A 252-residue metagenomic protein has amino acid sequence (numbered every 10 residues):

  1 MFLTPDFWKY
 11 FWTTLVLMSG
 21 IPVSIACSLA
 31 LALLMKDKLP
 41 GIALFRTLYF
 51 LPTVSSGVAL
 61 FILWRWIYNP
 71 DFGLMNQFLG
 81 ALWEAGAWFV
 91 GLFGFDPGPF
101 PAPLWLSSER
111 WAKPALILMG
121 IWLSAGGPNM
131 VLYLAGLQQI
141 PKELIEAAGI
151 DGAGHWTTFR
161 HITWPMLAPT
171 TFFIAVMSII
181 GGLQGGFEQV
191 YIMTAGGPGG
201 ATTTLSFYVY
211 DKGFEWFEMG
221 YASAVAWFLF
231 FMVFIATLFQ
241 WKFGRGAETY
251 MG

Functional and structural regions predicted by a protein language model:
M1-G252: A structural signal for multi-pass alpha-helical bundles of membrane permease subunits that mediate small-molecule
